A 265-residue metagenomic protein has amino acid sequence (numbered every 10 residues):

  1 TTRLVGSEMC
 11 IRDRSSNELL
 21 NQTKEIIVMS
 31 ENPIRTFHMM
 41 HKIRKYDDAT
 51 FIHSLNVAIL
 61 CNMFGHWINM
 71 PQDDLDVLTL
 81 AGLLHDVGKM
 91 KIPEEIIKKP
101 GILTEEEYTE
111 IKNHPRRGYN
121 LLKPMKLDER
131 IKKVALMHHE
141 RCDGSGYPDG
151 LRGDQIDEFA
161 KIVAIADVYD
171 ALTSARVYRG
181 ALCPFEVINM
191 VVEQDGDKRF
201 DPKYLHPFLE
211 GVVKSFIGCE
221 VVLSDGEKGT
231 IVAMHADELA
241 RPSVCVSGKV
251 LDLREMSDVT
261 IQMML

Functional and structural regions predicted by a protein language model:
T1-G6, C10-I11: Single conserved hydrophobic/aromatic residue that forms the stacking wall/gate of nucleotide- or nucleobase-binding
T36-I52, I97-L103: Active-site flanking loop/helix segments enriched in acidic
D47-V77, R117, G153-Q155: Alpha-helical phosphate/pyrophosphate-handling elements in metalloenzyme active cores
V57, V77-K91, Y108-L205, K214-F216 (+2 more regions): Alpha-helical scaffolding flanking metal-ion-dependent phosphate/phosphodiester catalytic sites
E227-A236: Short beta-strand-centered aromatic/proline hotspots
E238-S247: Short, solvent-exposed secondary-structure boundary/capping segments
K249-L265: Glycine- and charge-enriched low-complexity intrinsically disordered segments
